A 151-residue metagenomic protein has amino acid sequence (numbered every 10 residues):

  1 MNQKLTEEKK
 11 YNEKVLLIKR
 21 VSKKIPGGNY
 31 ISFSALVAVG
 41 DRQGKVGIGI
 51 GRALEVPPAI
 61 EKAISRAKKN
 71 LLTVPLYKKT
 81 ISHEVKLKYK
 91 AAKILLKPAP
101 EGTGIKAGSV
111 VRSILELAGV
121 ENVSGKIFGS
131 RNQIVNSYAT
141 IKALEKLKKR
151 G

Functional and structural regions predicted by a protein language model:
M1-G151: Ribosome-associated RNA-binding proteins
